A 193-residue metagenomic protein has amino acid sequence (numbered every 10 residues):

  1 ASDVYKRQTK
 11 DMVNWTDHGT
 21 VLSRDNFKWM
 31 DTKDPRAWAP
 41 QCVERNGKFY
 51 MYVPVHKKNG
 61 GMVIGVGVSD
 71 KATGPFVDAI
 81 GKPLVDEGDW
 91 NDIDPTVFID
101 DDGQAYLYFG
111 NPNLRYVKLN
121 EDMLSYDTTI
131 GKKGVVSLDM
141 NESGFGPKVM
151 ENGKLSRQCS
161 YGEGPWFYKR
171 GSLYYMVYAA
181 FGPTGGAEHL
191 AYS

Functional and structural regions predicted by a protein language model:
A1-Y5: Short, small-residue-biased leader/transition segments that mark boundaries at the very start of proteins
K6, V63-G65, N111-E121, T128 (+1 more regions): Beta-propeller blade termini and top-face loops
T9-M12, G67-G74, K118-T128, L190-S193: Short loop/turn segments immediately following beta-strands, especially the blade-tip and inter-blade linker loops
V13-E44, P75-I99, M123-W166: Surface loop/turn signatures of beta-propeller and other carbohydrate-active proteins
K48-M51, G103-Y106, L173-Y175: Entry beta-strands of beta-propeller and related beta-repeat scaffolds
V53-V55, F109, Y178-A180: Recurrent small/Gly-Pro-centered beta-turn motifs in extracellular repeat architectures
K58-M62, G110, P183-G186: Short, solvent-exposed loop/turn segments at conserved positions within beta-propeller repeat blades
S160-S193: Loop/turn-rich, solvent-exposed surfaces of beta-rich toroidal or solenoidal domains
